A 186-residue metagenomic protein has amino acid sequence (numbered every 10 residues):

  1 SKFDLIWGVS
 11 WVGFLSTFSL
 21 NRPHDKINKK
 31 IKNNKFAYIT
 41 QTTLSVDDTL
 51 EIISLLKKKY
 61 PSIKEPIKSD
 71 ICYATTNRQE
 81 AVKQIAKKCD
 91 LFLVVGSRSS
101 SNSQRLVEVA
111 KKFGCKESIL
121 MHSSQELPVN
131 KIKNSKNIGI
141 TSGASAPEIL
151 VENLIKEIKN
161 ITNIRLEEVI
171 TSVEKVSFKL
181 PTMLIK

Functional and structural regions predicted by a protein language model:
S1, V9-W11, L15-S142, E148-K186: The feature marks the mature, well-folded catalytic cores of soluble enzymes
